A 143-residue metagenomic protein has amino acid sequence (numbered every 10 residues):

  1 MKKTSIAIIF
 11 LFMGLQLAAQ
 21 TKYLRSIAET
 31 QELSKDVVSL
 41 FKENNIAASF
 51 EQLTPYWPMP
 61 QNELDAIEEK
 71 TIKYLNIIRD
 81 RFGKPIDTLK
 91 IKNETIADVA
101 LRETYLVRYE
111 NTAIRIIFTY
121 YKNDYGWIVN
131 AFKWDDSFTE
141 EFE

Functional and structural regions predicted by a protein language model:
T4-L15: Sec-dependent N-terminal signal peptides
S5-I6, A19, A66: Intrinsically disordered, low-complexity segments enriched in glycine/proline and serine/threonine
L17-A18, P60: A short hydrophobic/aromatic micro-motif that marks alpha-helical segments and, especially, helix-coil
A18-E43: Short, low-complexity N-terminal intrinsically disordered segments enriched in polar/charged residues
R25, Q31-E32, A47-V99: Short solvent-exposed beta->alpha transition segments
K92-E143: Exposed beta-sheet edge and beta->alpha loop/turn motif
